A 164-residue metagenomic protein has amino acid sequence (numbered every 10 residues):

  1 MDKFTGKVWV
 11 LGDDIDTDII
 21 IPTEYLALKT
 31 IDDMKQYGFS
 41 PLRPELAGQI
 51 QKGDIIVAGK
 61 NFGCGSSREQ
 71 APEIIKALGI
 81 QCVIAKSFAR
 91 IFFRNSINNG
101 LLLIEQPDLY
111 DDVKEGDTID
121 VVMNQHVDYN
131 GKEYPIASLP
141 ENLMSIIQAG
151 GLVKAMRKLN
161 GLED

Functional and structural regions predicted by a protein language model:
M1-L28: Polybasic, low-complexity association/targeting segments
K3, I55, P140-N142: Short hydrophobic "helix-edge" motifs at membrane interfaces and signal-peptide entry regions
D14, S66, G150-L152: Conformational gate/switch positions in structured elements
I19, D33, Y37, N95 (+2 more regions): Alpha-helical scaffold segments in soluble metabolic enzymes
I21-M123: Feature captures the catalytic cores and cofactor-binding loops of soluble hydro-lyases/lyases that act on carboxylate
N99-D164: Acidic, glycine-rich flexible loop/linker segments
